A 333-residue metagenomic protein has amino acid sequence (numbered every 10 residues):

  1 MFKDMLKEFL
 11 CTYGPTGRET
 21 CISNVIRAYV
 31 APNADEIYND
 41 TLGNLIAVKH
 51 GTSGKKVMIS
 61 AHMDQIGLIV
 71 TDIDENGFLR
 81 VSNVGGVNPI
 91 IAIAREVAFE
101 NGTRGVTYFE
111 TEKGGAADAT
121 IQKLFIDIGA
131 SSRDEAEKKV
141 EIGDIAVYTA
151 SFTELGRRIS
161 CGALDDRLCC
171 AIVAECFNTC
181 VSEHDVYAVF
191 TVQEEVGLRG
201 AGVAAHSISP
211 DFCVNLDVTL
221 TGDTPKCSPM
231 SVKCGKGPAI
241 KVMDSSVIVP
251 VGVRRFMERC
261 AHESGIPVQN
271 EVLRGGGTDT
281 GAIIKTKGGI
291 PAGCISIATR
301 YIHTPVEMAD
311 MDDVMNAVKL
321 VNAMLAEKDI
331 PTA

Functional and structural regions predicted by a protein language model:
M1-A333: N-terminal hydrophobic/helix-forming segments and targeting peptides
